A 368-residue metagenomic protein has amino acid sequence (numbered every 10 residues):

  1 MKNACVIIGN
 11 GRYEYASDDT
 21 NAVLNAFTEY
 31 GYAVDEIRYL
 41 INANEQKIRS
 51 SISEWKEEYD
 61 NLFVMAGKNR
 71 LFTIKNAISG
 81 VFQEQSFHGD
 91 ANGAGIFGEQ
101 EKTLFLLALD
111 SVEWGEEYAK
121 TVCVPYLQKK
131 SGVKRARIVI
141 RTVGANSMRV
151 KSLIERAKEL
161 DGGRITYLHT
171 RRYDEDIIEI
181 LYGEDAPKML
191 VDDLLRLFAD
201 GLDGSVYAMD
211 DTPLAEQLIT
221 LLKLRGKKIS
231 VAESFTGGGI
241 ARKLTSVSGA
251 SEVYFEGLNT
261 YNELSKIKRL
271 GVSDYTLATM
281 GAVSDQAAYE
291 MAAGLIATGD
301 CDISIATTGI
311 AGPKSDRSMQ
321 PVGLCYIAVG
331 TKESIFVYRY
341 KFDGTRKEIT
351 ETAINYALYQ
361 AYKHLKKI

Functional and structural regions predicted by a protein language model:
M1-C5: Extreme N-terminal starter segment of soluble prokaryotic enzymes
V6-G9, Y15-C123, A157, K188-I368: Short alpha-helical segments enriched in small residues
G95-G98, Y126-G132, T166-Y173: Short, flexible, solvent-exposed loop/turn segments with mixed acidic/basic and small polar residues
K129-S147: Short glycine-/aliphatic-rich beta-strand segments at the starts of folded cytosolic domains
R135-R137, E175-I177, D274, V337: Short, solvent-exposed beta-strand edge segments and adjacent coil->beta transition regions
V143-T166: Short amphipathic alpha-helix segments
G163-H169, D302-A306: A short linear hydrophobic-aromatic micro-motif
D174-A186: A generic structural motif
